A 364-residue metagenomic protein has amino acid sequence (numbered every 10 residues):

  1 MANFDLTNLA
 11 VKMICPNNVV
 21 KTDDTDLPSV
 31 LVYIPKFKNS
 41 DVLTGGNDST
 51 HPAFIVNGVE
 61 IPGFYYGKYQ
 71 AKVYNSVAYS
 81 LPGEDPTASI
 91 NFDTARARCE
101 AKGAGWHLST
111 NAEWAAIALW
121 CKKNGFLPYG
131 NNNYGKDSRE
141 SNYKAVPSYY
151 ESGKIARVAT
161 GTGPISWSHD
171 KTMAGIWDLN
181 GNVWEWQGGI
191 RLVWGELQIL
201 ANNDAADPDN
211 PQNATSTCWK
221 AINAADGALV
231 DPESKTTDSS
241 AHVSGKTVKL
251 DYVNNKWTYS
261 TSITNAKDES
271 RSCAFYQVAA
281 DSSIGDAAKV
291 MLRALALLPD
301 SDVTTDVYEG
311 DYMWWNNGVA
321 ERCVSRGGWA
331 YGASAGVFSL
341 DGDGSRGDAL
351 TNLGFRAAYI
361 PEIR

Functional and structural regions predicted by a protein language model:
M1-F4, R139-R157, T162-S166, D170-L179 (+2 more regions): C-terminal, surface-exposed recognition/capping segments
M1-N18: Charged, compositionally biased non-catalytic regions
K21-G105, W194-I263, R322, G354: Extracellular adhesion/carbohydrate-recognition regions
S49-L179, P208, N223, K256 (+2 more regions): Short aromatic-cysteine micro-motif
N75, F126, L192, E362-I363: A generic secondary-structure boundary signal that marks alpha-helix termini
E113-A116, I190-W194: Amphipathic alpha-helical scaffolding segments
K122-L127, R191, L200-N202: Short secondary-structure boundary/capping segments
